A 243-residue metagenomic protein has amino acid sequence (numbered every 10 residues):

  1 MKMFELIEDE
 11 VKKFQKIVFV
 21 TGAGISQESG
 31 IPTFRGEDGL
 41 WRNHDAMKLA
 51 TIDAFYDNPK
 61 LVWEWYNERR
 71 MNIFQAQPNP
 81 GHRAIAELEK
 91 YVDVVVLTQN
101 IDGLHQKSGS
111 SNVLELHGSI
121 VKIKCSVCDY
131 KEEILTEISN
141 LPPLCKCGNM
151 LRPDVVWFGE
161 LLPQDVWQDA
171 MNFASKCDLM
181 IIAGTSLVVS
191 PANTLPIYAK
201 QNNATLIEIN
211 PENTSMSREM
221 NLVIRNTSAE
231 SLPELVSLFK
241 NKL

Functional and structural regions predicted by a protein language model:
M1-L243: Conserved catalytic core of sirtuin-type NAD+-dependent deacylases
